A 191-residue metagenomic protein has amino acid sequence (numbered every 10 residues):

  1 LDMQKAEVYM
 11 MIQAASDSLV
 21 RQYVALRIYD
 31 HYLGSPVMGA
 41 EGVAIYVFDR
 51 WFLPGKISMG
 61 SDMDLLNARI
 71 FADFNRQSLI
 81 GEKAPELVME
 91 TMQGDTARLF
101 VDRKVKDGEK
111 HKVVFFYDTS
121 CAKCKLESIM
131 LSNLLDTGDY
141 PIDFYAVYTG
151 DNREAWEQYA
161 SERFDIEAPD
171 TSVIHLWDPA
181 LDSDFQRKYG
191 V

Functional and structural regions predicted by a protein language model:
L1-A97: Oxidative protein folding and maturation machinery
M11, D73-R76, R98-D102, N133 (+2 more regions): Generic recognition of flexible, low-complexity loop/linker segments
H31-L33, S120-A122, D151-R153: Short acidic, S/G/P-rich loop/turn micro-motifs used as interaction or catalytic elements
F71-G108, D118, T137-D139, S161-I166: Flexible internal linker/loop segments at domain or repeat junctions
A97-S132, D143-Y145: Short active-site neighborhood of thiol/selenol oxidoreductases, capturing the structured segment around
L126, N133, A155-A160: Short alpha-helix adjacent to the SAM-binding motif of class I
Y140-W156, P169-S183: Thiol-based oxidoreductase modules, predominantly thioredoxin-like and allied folds used for disulfide exchange
L181-V191: Thiol/disulfide oxidoreductase modules built on the thioredoxin-like
